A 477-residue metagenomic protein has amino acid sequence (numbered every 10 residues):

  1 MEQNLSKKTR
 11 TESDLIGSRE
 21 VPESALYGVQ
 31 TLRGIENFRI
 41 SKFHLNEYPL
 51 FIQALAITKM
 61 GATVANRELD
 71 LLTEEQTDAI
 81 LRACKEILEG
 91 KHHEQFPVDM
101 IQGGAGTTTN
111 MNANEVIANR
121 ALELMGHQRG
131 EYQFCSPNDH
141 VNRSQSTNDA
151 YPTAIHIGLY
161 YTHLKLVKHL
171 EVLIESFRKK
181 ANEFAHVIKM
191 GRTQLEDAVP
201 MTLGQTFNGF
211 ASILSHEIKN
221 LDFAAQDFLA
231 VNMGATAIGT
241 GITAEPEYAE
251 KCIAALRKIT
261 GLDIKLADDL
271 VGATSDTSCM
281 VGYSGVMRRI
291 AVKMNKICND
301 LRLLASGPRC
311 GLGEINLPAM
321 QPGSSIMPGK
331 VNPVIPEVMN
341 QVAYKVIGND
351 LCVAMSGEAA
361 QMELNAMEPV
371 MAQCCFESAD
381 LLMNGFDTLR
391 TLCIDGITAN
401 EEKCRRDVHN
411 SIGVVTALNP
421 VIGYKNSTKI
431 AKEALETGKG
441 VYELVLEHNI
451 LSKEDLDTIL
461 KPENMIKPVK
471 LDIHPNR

Functional and structural regions predicted by a protein language model:
M1-R477: Conserved, well-structured ligand/cofactor-binding cores
